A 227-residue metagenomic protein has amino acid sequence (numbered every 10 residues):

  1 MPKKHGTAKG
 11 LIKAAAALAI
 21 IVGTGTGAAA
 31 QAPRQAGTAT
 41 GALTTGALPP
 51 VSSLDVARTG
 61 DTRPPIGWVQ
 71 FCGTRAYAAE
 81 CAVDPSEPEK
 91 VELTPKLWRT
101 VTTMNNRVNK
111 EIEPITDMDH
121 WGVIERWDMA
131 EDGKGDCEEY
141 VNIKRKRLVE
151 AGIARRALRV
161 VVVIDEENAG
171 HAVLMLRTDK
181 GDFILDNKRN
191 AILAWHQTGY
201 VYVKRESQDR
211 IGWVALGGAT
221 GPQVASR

Functional and structural regions predicted by a protein language model:
P2-A15: Bacterial N-terminal signal peptides that target proteins for export
K13-G23: Bacterial N-terminal signal peptides
T24-A28: Hydrophobic alpha-helical membrane-insertion segments, chiefly the h-region of N-terminal signal peptides
A29-R227: A structural boundary/capping signal
